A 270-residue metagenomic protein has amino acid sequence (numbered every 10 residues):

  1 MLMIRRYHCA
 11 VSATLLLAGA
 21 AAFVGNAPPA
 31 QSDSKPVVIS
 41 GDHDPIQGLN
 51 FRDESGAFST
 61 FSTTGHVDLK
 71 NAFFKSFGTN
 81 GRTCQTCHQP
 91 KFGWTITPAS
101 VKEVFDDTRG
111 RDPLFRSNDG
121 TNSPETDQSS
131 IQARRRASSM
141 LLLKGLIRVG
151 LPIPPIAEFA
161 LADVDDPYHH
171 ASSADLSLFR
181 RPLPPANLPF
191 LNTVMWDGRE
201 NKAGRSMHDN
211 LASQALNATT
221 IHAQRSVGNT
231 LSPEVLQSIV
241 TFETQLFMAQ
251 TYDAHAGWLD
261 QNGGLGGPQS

Functional and structural regions predicted by a protein language model:
M1-L2, A174: Short intrinsically disordered, low-complexity coil segments enriched in acidic
L2-A13: Bacterial N-terminal signal peptides that target proteins for export
M3, L16-A18, F115: Compositionally biased amphipathic helical and low-complexity segments enriched in hydrophobic
V11-A22: Bacterial N-terminal signal peptides
A22-P28: Membrane-interface motif at the C-terminal end of an N-terminal transmembrane signal
P28-S270: Periplasmic c-type cytochrome electron-transfer domains
